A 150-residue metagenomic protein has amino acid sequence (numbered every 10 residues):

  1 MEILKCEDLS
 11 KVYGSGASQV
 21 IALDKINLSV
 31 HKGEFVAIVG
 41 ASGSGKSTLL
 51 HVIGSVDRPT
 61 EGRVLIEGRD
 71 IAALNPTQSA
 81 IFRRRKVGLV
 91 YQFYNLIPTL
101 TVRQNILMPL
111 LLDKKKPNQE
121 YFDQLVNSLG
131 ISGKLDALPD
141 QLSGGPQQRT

Functional and structural regions predicted by a protein language model:
E2-T150: ABC family nucleotide-binding domain
